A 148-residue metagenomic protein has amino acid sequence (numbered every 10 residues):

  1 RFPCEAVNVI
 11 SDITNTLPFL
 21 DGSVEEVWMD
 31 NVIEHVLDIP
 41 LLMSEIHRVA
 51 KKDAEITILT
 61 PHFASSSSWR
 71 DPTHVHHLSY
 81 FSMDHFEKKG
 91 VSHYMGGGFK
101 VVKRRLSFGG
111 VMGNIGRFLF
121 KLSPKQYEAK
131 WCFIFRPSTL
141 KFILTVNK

Functional and structural regions predicted by a protein language model:
R1-A64: Conserved SAM-binding loop
L37-L41, K51, E55-K148: S-adenosyl-L-methionine-dependent methyltransferase catalytic module, highlighting the catalytic core
